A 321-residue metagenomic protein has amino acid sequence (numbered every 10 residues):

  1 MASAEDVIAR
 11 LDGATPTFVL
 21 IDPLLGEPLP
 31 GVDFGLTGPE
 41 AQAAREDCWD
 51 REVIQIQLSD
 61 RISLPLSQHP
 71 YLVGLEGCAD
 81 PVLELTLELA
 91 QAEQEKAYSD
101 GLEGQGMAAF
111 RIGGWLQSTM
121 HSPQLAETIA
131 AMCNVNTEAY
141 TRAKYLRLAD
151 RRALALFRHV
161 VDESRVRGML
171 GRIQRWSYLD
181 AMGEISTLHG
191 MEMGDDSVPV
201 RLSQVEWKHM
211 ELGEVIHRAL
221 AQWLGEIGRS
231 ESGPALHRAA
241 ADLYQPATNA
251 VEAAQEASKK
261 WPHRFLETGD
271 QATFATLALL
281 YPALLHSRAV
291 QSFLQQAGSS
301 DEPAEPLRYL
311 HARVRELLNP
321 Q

Functional and structural regions predicted by a protein language model:
M1-R10, A14-D50, I54-L58, L64-S67 (+3 more regions): A contiguous, surface-oriented mixed alpha/beta subdomain in the mid-to-C-terminal portion of proteins that forms
G106: A charged nuclease-like catalytic/ligand-binding cleft shared by nucleic-acid processing domains
